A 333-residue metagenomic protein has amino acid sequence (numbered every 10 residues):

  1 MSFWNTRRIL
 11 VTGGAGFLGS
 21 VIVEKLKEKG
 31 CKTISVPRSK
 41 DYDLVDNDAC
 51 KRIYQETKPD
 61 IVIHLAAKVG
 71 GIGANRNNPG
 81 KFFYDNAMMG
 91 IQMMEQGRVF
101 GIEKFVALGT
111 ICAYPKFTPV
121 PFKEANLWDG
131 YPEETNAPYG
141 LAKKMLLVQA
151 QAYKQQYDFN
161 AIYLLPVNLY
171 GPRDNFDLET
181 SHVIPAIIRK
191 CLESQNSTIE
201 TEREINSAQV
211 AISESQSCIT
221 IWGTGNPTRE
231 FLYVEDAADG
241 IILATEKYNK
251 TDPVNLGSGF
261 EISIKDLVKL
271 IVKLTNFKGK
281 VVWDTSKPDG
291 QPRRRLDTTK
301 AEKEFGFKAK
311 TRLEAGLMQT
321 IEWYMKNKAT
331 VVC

Functional and structural regions predicted by a protein language model:
G14: NAD(P)H cofactor-binding loop motif with strongest signal on the N-terminal glycine-rich segment
F17, V23-K29, E193-C333: C-terminal substrate-binding subdomain of Rossmann-fold SDR/epimerase-dehydratase oxidoreductases
K27, K32-R52: Adenosine-cofactor binding site in Rossmann-like domains, unifying the SAM/SAH pocket of S-adenosylmethionine-dependent
D43, A113-P115, P138, I162-V183 (+1 more regions): Flexible, glycine-rich beta-alpha linker
D48-N86, Q96: NAD(P)H-binding glycine-rich loop region in Rossmannoid oxidoreductase-like domains and their noncatalytic homologs
F83, A87, T135-L147, D177-H182 (+2 more regions): Short-chain dehydrogenase/reductase
I91-N136, I162: Conserved Rossmann-fold NAD(P)-dependent oxidoreductase catalytic core, especially the SDR/UDP-sugar
E134-V167, A186-S197: Active-site Tyr-X1-5-Lys
